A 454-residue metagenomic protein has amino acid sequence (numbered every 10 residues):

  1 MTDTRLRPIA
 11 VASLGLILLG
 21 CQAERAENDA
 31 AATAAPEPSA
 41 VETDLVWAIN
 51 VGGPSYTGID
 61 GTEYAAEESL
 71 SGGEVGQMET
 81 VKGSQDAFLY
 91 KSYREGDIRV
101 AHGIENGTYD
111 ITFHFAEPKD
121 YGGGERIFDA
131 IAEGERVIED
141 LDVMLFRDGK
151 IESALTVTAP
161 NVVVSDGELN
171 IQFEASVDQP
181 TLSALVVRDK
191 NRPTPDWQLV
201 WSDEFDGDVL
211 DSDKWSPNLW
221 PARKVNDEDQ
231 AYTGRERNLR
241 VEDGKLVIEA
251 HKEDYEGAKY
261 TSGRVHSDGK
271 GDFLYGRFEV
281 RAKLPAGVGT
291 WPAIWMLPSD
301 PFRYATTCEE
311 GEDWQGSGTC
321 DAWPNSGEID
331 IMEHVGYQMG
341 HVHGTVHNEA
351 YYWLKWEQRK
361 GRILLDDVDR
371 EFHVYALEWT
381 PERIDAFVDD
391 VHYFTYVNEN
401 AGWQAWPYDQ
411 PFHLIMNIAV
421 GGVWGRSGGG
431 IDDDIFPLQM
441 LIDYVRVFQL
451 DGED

Functional and structural regions predicted by a protein language model:
T2-A10: Bacterial N-terminal signal peptides that target proteins for export
V11-L19: Bacterial N-terminal signal peptides
L18, A48-I49, G53, N106 (+11 more regions): A generic alpha-helix preference that emphasizes hydrophobic side chains
C21, T33-P193: Compositionally biased, intrinsically disordered or flexible polar/acidic segments
Q22-D29: Bacterial lipoprotein signal-peptidase II cleavage site
R192-D454: GH16 jelly-roll
